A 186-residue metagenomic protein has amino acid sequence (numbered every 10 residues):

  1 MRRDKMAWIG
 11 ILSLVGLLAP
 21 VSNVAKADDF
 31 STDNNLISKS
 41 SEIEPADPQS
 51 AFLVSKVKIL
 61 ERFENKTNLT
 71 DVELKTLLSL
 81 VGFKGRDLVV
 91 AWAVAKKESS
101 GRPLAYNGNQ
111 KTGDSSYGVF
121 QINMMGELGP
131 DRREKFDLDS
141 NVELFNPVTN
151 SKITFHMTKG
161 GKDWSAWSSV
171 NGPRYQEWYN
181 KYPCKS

Functional and structural regions predicted by a protein language model:
M1-I11: N-terminal Sec-pathway targeting helices
L14, L18, D29-G101: Export/targeting segments at the very N-terminus of extracytoplasmic proteins
V21-N23: N-terminal membrane-targeting segments
A25-A27: Boundary at the C-terminal end of the N-terminal hydrophobic targeting segment
I59-N65, T76-G82, Y106-N109, F136-P147: Second-shell loop/turn segments in exported
G85, P103, K162-A166: Secondary-structure boundary/capping signal
V90, N109-K111, Y117-S186: Catalytic and binding regions of secreted/periplasmic enzymes and modules that target cell-wall glycans
A95-S115: Short amphipathic alpha-helical segments at helix boundaries and their inter-helical linkers
